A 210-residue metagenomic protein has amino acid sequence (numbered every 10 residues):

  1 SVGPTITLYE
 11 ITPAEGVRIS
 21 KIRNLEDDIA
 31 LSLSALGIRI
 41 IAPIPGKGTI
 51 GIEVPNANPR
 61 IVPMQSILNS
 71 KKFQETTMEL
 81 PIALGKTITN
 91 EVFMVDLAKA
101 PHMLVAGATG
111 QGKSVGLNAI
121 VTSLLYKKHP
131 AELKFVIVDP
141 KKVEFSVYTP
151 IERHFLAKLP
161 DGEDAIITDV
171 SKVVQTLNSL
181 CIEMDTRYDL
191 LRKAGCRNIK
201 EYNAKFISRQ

Functional and structural regions predicted by a protein language model:
S1-E75: Non-catalytic, charged/low-complexity accessory segments that flank nucleotide-binding cores of NTPase families
L8, K21, A30, I44-T49 (+2 more regions): P-loop NTPase catalytic phosphate-binding loop
G16-V17, K21-D27, Q111, L180 (+1 more regions): Conserved P-loop NTPase motor cores
I67, E183, K205: Residues that form generic nucleotide/phosphate-binding pockets
N198-K205: Cytosolic-facing regulatory segments adjacent to core modules
